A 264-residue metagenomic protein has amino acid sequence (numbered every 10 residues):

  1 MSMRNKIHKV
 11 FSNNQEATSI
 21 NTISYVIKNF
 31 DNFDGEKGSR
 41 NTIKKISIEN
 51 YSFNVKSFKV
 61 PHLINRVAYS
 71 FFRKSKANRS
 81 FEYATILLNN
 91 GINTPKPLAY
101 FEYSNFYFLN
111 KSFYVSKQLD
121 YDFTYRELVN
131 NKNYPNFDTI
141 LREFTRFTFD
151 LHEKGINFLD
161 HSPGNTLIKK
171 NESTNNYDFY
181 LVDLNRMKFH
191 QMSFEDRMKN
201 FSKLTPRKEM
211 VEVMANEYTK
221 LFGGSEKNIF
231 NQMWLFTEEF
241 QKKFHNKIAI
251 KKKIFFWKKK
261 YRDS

Functional and structural regions predicted by a protein language model:
M1-F33, K251: Juxta-kinase regulatory segment immediately upstream of eukaryotic protein kinase catalytic domains
I23-F123, E153-K154, K253: Conserved ATP-binding subdomain of kinase catalytic cores across diverse folds
V55, L159, V182: Active-site flanking residues adjacent to catalytic metal/cofactor-binding acidic residues
I64-S70, R126-N130, Q191-E195: Short acidic, glycine/proline-rich loop/turn micro-motifs
A77, A84-T94, R126-S162: Conserved kinase catalytic-core helix
N105-N110, N171-D178: Short, solvent-exposed loop/turn segments that connect beta-strands within catalytic domains and beta-strand-rich
H161, N165-N171: Hydrophobic residue at the +6 position relative to the catalytic HRD Asp in the kinase catalytic loop
N176-D263: C-lobe/activation-segment region of protein kinase-like
